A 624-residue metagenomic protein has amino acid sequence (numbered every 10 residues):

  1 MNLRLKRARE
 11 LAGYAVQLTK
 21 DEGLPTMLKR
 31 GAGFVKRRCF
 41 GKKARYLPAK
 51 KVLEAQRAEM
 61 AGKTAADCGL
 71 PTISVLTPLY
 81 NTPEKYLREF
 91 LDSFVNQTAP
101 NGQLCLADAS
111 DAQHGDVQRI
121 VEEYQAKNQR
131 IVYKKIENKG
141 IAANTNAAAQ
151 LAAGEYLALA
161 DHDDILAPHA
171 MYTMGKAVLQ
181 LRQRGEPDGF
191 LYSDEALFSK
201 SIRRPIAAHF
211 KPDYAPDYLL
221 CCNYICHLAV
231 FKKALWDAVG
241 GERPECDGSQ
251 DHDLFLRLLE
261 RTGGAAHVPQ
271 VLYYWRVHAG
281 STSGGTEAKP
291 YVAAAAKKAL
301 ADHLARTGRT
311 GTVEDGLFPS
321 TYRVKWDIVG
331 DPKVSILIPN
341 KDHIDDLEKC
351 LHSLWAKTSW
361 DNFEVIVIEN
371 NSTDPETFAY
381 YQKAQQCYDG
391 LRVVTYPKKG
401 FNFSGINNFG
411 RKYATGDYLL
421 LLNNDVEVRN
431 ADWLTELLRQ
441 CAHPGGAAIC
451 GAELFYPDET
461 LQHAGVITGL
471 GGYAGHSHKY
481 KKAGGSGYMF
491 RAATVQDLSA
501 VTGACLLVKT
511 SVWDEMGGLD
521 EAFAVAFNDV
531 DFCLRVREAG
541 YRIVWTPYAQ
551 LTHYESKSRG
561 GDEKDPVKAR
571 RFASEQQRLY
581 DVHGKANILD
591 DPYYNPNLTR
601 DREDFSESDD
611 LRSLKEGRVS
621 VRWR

Functional and structural regions predicted by a protein language model:
N2, K6, E10-C68, K289-D331 (+5 more regions): C-terminal, non-catalytic tails of nucleotide-sugar-dependent glycosyltransferases
K36-A288, D302: Nucleotide-sugar donor-binding/catalytic module of glycosyltransferases that assemble extracellular/cell-envelope
D92-N101, H352-N362: Short, acidic, metal-binding catalytic loop of nucleotide-sugar glycosyltransferases
I136-A152, Y396-A414: Glycine-rich, basic loop-to-helix element that forms the pyrophosphate-binding segment of sugar-nucleotide handling
G154-I165, G416-R429: Short beta-strand-to-loop acidic/aromatic patch adjacent to the donor-nucleotide binding site
H169-P205, V426-Y473: Conserved donor NDP-sugar-binding/catalytic core segment of glycosyltransferases
L235, E245-V271, L300, W433-L437 (+2 more regions): A short, conserved alpha-helix in the catalytic core of glycosyltransferases
P269-T286, G316-Y322, F455, E521 (+3 more regions): Active-site donor/metal-binding and catalytic loop motifs of nucleotide-sugar-dependent glycosylation enzymes
